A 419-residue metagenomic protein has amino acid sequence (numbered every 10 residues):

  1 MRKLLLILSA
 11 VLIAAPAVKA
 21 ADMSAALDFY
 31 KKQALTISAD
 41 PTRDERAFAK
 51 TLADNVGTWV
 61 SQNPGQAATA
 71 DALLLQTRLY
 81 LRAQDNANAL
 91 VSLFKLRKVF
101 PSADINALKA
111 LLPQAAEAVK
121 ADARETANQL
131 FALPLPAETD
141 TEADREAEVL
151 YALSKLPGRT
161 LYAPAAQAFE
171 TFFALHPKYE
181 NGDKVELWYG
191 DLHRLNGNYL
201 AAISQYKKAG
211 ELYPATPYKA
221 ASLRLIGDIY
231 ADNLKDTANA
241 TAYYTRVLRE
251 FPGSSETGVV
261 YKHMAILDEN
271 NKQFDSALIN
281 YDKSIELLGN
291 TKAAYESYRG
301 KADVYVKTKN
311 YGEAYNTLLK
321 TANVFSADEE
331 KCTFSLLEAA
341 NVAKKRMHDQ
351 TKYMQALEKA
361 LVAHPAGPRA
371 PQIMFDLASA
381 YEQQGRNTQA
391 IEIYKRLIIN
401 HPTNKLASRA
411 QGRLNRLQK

Functional and structural regions predicted by a protein language model:
L4-L6, A17-K419: Acidic, polar-rich low-complexity tracts and alpha-helical solenoid repeat scaffolds
S9: Acidic, glycine-enriched active-site microenvironments
L12-P16: Hydrophobic core
